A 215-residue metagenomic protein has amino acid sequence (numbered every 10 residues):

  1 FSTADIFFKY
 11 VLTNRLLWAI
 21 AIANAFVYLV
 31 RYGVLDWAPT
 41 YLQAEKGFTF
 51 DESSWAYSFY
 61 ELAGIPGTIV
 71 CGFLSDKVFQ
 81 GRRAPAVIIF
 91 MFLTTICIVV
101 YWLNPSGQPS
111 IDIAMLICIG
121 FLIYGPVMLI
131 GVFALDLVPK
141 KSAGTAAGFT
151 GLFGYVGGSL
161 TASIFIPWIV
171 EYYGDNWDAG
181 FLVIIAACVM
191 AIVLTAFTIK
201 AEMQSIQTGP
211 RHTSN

Functional and structural regions predicted by a protein language model:
Y10-I69, V127, G131, G158-I166: Extracytoplasmic gate region of multi-pass secondary transporters
D76-M91: Cytoplasmic membrane-interface "Motif A"-like loop-to-helix N-cap segments of 12-TM Major Facilitator Superfamily
R82-P85, I166-C188: A membrane-interface helix-boundary motif in multi-pass transporters
F92-S106: C-terminal ends and interior cores of transmembrane alpha-helices in multi-pass membrane transporters/permeases
Y101-P105, L182-N215: Multi-pass alpha-helical transporter architecture, strongest for 12-TM Major Facilitator/SLC carriers used
Y124-P139: Intracellular juxtamembrane helix-capping segments at the cytosolic ends of symmetry-related transmembrane helices
P139-Y173: A late C-terminal transmembrane helix in Major Facilitator Superfamily
